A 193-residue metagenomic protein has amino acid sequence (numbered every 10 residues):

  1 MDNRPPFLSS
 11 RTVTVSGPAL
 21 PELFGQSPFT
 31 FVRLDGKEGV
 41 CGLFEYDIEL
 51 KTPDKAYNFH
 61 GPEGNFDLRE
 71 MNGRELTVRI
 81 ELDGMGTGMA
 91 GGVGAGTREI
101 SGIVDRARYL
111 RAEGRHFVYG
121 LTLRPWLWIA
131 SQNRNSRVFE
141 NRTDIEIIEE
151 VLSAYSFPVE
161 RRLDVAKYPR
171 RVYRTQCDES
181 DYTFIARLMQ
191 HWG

Functional and structural regions predicted by a protein language model:
M1-E75, R79-D83, T87-M89, G94-E99 (+4 more regions): Juxtamembrane "anchor/assembly" segments of surface/extracellular structural proteins
A107-Y109: Residue-level recognition of beta-strand microenvironments
W126-G193: Charged- and aromatic-enriched interaction segments used to assemble and dock large macromolecular complexes
